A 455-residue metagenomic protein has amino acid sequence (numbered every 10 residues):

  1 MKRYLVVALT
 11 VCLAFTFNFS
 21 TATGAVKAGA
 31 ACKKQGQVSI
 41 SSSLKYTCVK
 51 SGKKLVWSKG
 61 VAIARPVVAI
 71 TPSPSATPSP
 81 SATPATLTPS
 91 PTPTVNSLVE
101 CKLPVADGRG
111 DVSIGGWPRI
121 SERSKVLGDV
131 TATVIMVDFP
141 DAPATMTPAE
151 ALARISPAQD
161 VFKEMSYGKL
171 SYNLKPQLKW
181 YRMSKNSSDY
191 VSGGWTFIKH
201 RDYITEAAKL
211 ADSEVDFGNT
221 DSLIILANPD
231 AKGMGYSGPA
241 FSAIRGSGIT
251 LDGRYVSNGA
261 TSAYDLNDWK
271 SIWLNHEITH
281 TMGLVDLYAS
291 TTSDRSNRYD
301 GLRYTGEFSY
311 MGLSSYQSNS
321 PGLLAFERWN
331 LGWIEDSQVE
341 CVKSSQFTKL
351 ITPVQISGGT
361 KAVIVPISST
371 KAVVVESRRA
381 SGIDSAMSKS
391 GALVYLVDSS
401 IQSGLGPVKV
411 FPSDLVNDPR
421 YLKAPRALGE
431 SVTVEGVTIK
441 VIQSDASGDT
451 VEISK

Functional and structural regions predicted by a protein language model:
K2, V6-V95: Polybasic, low-complexity, intrinsically disordered segments
A31-K33, T47-V49, E100-V105, E340-V342: Sequence contexts marking disulfide-bonded cysteines in secreted/extracellular proteins
S43, D129-T131, T370, K389: Extracytoplasmic
G52, V61, D138, P229 (+5 more regions): A mature extracytoplasmic/lumenal domain signature
P93-W269, W273-N275, S431, K440-Q443: Zn2+-dependent metallopeptidase catalytic core
K102-D107, S113, T145-M146, A240-Y264 (+1 more regions): Non-catalytic C-terminal accessory/binding modules of secreted extracellular proteins
G128, R303-T305, S388: A short, structural micro-pattern
F217, S222-I224, D230-D384: Extracellular hydrolytic enzyme modules, especially secreted metalloproteases of the metzincin/thermolysin-like class
